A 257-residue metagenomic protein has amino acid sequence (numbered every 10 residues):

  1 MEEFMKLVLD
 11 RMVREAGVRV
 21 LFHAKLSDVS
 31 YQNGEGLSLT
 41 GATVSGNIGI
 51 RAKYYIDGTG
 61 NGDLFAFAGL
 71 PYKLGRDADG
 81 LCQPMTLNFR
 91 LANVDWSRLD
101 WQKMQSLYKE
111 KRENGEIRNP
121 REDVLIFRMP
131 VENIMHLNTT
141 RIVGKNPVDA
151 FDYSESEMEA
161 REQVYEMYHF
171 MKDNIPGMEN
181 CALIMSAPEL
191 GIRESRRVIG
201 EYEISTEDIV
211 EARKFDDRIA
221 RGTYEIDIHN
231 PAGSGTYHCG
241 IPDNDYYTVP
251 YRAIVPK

Functional and structural regions predicted by a protein language model:
M1-F65: Feature captures the FAD/FMN-dependent oxidoreductase FAD-binding
H23, A42-Y54, G58-K257: Flavin (FAD/FMN)-binding glycine-rich loop and adjacent Rossmann-like elements that form
